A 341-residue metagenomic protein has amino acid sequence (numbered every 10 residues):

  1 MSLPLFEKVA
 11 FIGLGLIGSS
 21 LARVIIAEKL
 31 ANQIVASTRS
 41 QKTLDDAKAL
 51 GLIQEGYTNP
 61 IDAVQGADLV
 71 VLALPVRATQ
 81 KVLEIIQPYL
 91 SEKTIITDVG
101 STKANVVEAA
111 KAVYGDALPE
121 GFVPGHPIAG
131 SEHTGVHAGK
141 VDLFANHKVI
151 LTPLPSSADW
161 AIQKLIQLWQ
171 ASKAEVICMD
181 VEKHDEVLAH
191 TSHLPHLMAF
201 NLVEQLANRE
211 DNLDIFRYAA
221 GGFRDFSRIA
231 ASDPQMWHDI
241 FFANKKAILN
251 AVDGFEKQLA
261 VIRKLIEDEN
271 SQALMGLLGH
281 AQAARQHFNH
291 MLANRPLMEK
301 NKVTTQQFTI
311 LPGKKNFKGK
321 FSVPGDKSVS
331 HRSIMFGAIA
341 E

Functional and structural regions predicted by a protein language model:
M1-N59, V64-Q65: NAD(P)+-binding Rossmann beta1-loop-alpha1 motif at the extreme N-terminus of oxidoreductases
I61-L90, T94-I95: Rossmann-like NAD(P)-binding element
A73-P75, G100, P153: Glycine-rich, N-terminal phosphate-binding loop of Rossmann-like dinucleotide-binding domains
E84-H137: Rossmann-like NAD(P)(H) cofactor-binding subdomain of soluble oxidoreductases
L143-R228: Internal alpha-helical scaffold of NAD(P)-dependent oxidoreductase catalytic cores
N212-A281, M335: Interdomain hinge/lid region at the active-site interface of Rossmann-like NAD(P)-dependent oxidoreductases
M298-E341: Structural preference for solvent-exposed beta-strand-turn elements and adjacent flexible terminal/loop segments within
